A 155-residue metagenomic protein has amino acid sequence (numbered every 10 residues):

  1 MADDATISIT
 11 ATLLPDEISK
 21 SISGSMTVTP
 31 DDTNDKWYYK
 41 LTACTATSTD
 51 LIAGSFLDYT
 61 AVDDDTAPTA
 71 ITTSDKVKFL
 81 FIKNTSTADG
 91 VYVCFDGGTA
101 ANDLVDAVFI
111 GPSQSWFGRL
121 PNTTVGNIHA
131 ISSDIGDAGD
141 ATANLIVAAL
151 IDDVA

Functional and structural regions predicted by a protein language model:
M1-D63: N-terminal low-complexity, intrinsically disordered "leader/linker" segments enriched in small/polar and basic residues
D3-S19, S132-A155: C-terminal interaction-tip segments
Y39, V77-F79, S115-F117: Intrinsic-disorder/low-complexity, polar/charged segments enriched in Ser/Thr/Lys/Arg/Asp/Glu/Gln
D50-S86: Beta-rich globular "head" domains
T69-I71, F109-N127: Beta-sandwich interaction modules
S74-V77, K83-A107: Short, surface-exposed beta-strand/strand-loop-strand elements in extracellular ectodomains
F81-T87, A130-D137: Asparagine-centered strand-capping/turn motif at beta-strand->loop junctions
I82, V91-V93, I128-A130, L145-V147: Hydrophobic beta-strand residues in large extracellular and virion-surface proteins
